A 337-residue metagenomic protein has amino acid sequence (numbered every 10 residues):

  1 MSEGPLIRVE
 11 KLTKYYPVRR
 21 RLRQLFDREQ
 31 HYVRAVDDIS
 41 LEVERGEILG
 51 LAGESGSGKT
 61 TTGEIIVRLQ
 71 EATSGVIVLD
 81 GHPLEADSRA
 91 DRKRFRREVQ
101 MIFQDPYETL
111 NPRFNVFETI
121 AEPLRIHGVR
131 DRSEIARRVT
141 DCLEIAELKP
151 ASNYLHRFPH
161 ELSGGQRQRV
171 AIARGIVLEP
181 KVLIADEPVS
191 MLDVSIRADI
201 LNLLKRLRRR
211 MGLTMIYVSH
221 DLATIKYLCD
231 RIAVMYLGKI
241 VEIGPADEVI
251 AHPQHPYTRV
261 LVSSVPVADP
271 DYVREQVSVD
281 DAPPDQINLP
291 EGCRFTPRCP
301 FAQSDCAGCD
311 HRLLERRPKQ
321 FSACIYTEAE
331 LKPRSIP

Functional and structural regions predicted by a protein language model:
E3-P5, V18-D27, Y32, S152 (+1 more regions): Short catalytic/signature loops enriched in Gly
A52-G53: The feature captures the beta-strand-to-loop junction immediately N-terminal to the Walker
G75-L84, F95: Conserved ABC transporter NBD signature motif
P83, E134-N153, V262-S263: Conserved ABC ATPase "signature" region
R157-L162, Q166: Conserved ABC ATPase signature
V177-K181: A short, proline-enriched helix->beta-strand linker immediately N-terminal to the Walker B motif in ABC-type P-loop
P188, L192, I196-R274: P-loop NTP-binding/switch modules centered on Walker-like glycine-rich loops
